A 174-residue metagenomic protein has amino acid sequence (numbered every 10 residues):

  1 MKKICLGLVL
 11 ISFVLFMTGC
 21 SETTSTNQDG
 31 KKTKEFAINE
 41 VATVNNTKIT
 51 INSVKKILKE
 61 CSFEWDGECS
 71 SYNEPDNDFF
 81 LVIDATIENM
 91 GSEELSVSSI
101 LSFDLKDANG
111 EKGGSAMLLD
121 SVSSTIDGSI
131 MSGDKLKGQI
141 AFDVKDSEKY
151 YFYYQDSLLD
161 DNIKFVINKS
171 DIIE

Functional and structural regions predicted by a protein language model:
M1-I4, L8-V9: Positively charged n-region of N-terminal signal peptides that target proteins for export
L15-G19: C-terminal motif of bacterial Sec signal peptides marking the signal peptidase cleavage site
C20-V82, T86-E174: Conserved functional micro-motifs across diverse proteins
